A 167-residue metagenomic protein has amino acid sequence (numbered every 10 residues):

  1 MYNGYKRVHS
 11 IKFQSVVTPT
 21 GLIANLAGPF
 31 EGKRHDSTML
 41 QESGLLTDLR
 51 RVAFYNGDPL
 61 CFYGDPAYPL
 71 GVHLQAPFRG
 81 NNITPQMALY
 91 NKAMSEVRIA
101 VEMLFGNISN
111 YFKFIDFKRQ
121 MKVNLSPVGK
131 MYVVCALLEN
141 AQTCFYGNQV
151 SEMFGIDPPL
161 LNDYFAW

Functional and structural regions predicted by a protein language model:
M1-W167: Short, well-ordered secondary-structure "scaffold" segments embedded in the functional core of diverse domains
